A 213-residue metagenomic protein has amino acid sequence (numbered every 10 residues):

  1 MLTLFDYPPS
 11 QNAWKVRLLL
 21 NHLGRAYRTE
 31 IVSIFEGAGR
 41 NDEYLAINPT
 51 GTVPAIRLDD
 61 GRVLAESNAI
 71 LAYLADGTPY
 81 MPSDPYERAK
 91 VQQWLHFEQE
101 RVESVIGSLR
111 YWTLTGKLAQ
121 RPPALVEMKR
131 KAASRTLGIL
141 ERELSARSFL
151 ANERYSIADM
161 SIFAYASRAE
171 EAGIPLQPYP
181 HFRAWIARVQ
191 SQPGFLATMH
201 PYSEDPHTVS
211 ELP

Functional and structural regions predicted by a protein language model:
M1-E127, K131, E141: GST-like domain detector, emphasizing the conserved glutathione-binding G-site in the N-terminal thioredoxin-like
W14, G37, I186, P206-H207: Generic structural signal for helix capping and beta-alpha/helix-loop junctions
R28, V53, P79, F149-L150 (+2 more regions): Secondary-structure boundary/capping residues
I34-F35, R183, S203: Conserved beta-strand edge residues that scaffold enzyme active sites
R40-Y44, Q190, V209-E211: Short secondary-structure transition/capping segments
E98-G194, T198: GST-like fold's C-terminal all-alpha helical module
M199-P213: Terminal-tail/helix-coil boundary detector
